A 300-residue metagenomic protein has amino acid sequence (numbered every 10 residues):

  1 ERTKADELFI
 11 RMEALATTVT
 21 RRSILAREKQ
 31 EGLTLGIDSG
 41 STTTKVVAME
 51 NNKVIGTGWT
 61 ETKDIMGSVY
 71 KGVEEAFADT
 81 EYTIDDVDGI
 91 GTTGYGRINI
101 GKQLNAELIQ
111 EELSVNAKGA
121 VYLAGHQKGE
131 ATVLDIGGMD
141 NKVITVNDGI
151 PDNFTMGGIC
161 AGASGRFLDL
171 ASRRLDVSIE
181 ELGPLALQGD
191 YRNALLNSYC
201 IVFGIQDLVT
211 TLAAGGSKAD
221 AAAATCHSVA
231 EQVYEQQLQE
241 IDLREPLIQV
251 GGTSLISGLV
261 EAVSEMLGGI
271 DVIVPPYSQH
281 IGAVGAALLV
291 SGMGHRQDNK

Functional and structural regions predicted by a protein language model:
E1, K118-Y122, G165-D169, P275-K300: Glycine-rich phosphate-binding/hydrolytic loop that grips phosphoryl groups
A14-Q30, R97-L134, K142-G149, Y234 (+2 more regions): Conserved phosphate-binding catalytic cores of ATP/NTP-utilizing and phosphoryl-transfer enzymes
R22-I55, E130-N147, Y191-A194: Gly/Thr-rich phosphate-binding beta-strand-loop-beta motif of the actin/hexokinase/Hsp70
G36-E75, D152-I159: Short glycine-rich, Thr/Ser-proximal phosphate-binding strand/loop in the N-terminal lobe of ATP-dependent enzymes
G58, T62-M66, D148-Q188, L288 (+1 more regions): Glycine-rich phosphate-binding loop plus the immediately following alpha-helix
T93-G96, Q237, I241-M266, Y277-G282: Glycine-rich phosphate-binding loops at beta-strand->alpha-helix junctions
E107-L113, S264-V284: Conserved phosphate-binding/catalytic loops in two-lobed NTP-binding clefts
G204-Q237, Q279: Adenine-nucleotide phosphate-binding core of ATP-dependent small-molecule kinases
